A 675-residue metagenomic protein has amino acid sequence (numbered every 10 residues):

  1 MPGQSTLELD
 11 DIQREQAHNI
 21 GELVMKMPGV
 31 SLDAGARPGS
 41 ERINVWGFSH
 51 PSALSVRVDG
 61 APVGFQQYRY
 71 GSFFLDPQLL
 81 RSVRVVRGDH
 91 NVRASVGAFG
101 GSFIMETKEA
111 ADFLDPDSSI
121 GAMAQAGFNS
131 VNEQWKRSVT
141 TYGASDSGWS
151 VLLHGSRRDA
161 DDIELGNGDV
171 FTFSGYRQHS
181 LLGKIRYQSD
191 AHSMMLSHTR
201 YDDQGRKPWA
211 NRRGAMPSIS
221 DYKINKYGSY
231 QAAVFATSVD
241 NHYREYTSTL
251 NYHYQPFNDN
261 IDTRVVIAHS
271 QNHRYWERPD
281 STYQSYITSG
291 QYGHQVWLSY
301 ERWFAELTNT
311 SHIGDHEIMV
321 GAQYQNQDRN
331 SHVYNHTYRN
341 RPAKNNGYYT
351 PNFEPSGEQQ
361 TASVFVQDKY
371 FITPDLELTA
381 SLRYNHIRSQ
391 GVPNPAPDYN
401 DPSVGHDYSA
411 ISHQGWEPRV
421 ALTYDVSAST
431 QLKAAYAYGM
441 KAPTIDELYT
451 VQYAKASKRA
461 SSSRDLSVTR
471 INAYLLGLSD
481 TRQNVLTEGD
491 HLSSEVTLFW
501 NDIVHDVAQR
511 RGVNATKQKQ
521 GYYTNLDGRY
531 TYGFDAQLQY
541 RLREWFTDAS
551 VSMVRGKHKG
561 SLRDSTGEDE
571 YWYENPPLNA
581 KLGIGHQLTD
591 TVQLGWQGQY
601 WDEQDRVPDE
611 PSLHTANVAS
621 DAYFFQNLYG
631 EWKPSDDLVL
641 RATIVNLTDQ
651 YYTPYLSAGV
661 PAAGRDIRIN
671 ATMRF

Functional and structural regions predicted by a protein language model:
M1-D115, E133, P654-A658: Acidic, small-polar-rich N-terminal luminal/periplasmic segments of exported/outer-membrane proteins
S102, T107-A144, F171-S174: Short strand-turn segments of transmembrane beta-barrel domains in outer membranes, especially the first one or two
A111, T140-N241: Periplasmic-side early beta-strands and strand-to-turn transitions of outer-membrane beta-barrels
A122, A126, L153, D262-R278 (+5 more regions): Membrane-embedded beta-barrel scaffold of Gram-negative outer-membrane proteins
Q188-Y201, V239-N400, D425, N484-W500 (+3 more regions): Face-selective signature of the C-terminal outer-membrane beta-barrel domain
N211-P217, D328-N330, N335, R341-P342 (+7 more regions): Surface-exposed extracellular loop regions of Gram-negative outer-membrane beta-barrel proteins, predominantly
T373-P374, L378, H386-I387, L486-V507 (+3 more regions): Gram-negative outer-membrane beta-barrel transporters
A421-T423, L475-S479, A662-F675: Outer-membrane beta-barrel "beta-signal"
